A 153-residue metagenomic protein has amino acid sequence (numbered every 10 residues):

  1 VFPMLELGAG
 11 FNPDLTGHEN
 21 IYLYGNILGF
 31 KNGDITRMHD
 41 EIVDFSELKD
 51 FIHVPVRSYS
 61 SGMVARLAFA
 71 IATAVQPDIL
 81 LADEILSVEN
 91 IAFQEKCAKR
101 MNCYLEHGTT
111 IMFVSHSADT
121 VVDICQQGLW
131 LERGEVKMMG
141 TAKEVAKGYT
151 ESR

Functional and structural regions predicted by a protein language model:
Y22, D34-F51, A70: Conserved ABC ATPase "signature" region
P55-G62: Conserved ABC ATPase signature
I71-I79: A short, proline-enriched helix->beta-strand linker immediately N-terminal to the Walker B motif in ABC-type P-loop
E84-E89: Walker B catalytic motif
Q94-H107: Helical segment within the ABC ATPase nucleotide-binding domain
S115-H116: H-loop/switch region of ABC-family ATPase nucleotide-binding domains
I124-T141, Y149: H-loop (His-switch) and adjacent beta-strand-loop-beta switch element of ABC-type ATPase nucleotide-binding domains
